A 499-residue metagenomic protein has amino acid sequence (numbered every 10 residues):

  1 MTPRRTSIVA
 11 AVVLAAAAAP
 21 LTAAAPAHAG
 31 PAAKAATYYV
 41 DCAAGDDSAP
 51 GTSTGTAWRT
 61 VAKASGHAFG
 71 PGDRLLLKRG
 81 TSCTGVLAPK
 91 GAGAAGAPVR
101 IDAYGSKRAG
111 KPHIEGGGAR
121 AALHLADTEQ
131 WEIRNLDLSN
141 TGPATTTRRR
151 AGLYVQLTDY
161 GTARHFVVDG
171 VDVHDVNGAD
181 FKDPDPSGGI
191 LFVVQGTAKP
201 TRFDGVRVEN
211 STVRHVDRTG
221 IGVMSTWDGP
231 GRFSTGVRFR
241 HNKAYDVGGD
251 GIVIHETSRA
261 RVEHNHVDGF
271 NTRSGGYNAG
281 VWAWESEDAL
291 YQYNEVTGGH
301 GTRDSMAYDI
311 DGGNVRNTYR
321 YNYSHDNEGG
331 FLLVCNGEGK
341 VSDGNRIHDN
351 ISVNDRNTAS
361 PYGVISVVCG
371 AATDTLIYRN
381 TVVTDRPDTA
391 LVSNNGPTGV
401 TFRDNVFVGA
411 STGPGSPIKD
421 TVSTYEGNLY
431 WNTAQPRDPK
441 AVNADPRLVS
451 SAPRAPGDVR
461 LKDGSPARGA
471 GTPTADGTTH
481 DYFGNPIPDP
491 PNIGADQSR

Functional and structural regions predicted by a protein language model:
M1-G30: Secretory targeting and sorting signals
C42-K78, S82, A122, S465 (+3 more regions): Acidic Gly/Asp/Thr-rich repetitive segments characteristic of extracellular carbohydrate-active and adhesion proteins
R74-L76, G85, K90-R148, D175-D183 (+1 more regions): Right-handed parallel beta-helix/beta-spiral solenoid domain characteristic of secreted/periplasmic
G85, K90, G96, T318-Y323 (+1 more regions): Predominantly extracellular beta-rich ligand-binding scaffolds that present long acidic/polar faces for carbohydrate
D102-G105, A122-N177, D204-H215, R240 (+1 more regions): Parallel beta-helix/beta-solenoid
E115-H124, T146-T158, F181-F203, H215-S234 (+7 more regions): Extracellular beta-strand/beta-solenoid scaffold signature
P456, S465-R499: Surface beta-loop-beta hairpin patches that serve as ligand-binding interfaces in beta-rich domains
